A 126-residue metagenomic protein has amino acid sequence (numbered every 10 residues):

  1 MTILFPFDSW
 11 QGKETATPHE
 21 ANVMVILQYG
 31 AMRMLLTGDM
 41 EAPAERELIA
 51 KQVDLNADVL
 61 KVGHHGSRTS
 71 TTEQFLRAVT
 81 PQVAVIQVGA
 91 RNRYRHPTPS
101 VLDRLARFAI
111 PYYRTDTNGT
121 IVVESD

Functional and structural regions predicted by a protein language model:
M1-D126: Non-globular, low-confidence helical/coil segments that flank catalytic cores
